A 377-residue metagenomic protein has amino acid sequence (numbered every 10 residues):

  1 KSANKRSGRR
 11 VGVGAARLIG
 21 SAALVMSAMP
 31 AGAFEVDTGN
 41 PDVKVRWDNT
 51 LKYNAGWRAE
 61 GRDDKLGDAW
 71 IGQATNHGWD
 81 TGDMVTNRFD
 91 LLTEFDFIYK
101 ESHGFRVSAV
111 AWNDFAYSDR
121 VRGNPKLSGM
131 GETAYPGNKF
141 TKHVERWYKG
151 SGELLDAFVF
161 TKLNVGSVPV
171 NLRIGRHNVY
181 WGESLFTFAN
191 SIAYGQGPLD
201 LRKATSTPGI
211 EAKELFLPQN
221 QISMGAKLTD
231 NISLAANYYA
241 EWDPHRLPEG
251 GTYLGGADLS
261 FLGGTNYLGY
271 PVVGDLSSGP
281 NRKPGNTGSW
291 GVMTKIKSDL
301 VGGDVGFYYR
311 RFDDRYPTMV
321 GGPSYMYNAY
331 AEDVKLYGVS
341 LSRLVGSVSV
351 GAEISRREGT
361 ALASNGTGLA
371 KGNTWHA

Functional and structural regions predicted by a protein language model:
V36-D68, F105, A109: Transmembrane beta-strand segments of Gram-negative outer membrane beta-barrel proteins
D42, I98-S102, N164-V168, L217 (+5 more regions): Outer-membrane beta-barrel channels and translocator barrels
V43, T75, D83-L91, G150-L155 (+5 more regions): Residues that define the transmembrane beta-barrel architecture of outer-membrane proteins
V45-Y53, H103-A109, V170-I174, L234-A236 (+3 more regions): Transmembrane beta-strands of outer-membrane beta-barrel proteins
N49, F89-F97, V107, D156-T161 (+6 more regions): Residues on the lipid-exposed face of transmembrane beta-strands in outer-membrane beta-barrel proteins
Y53-A59, A111-F115, R176-Y180, Y238-P244 (+4 more regions): Transmembrane beta-strands of outer-membrane beta-barrel pores
E101-D258: Outer membrane beta-barrel
V272-W375: Long, internal scaffold/assembly segments composed of regular secondary structure
